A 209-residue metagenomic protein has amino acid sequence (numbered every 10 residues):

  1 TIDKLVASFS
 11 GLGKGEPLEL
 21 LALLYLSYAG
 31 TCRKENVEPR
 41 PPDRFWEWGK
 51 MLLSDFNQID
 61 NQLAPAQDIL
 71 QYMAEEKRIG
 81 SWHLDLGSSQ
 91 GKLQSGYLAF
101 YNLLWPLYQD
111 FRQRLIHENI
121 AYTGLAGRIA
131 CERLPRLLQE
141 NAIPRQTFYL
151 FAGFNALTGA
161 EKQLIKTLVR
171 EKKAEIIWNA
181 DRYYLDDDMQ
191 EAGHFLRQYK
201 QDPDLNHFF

Functional and structural regions predicted by a protein language model:
T1-F209: Nucleic acid-machinery interaction/catalytic patches
